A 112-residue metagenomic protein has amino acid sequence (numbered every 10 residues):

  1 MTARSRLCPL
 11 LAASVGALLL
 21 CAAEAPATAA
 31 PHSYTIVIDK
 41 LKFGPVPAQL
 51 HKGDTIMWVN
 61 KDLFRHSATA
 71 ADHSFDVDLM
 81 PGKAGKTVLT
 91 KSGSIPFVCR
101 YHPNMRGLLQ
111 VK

Functional and structural regions predicted by a protein language model:
T2-L11, L18-K112: Extracytoplasmic copper-binding redox domains, predominantly the cupredoxin/blue-copper superfamily
